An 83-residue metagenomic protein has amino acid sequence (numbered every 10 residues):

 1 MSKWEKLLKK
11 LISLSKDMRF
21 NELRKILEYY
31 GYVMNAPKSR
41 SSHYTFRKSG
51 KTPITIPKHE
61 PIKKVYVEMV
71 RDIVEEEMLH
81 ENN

Functional and structural regions predicted by a protein language model:
M1-S13: Solvent-exposed, charged helical/coil patches that constitute nucleic-acid or partner-interaction surfaces
M1-W4, E22, G50: A short alpha-helix capping/helix-coil boundary motif
W4-K6, M18, N82: Extracytoplasmic glycan-interaction modules
L7, R19, Y66-M69: Amphipathic alpha-helical interface surfaces
L8, R24, R71-V74: A generic alpha-helix structural signal
L11-G31: Polyanion-binding surface elements
R24-I62: Basic/aromatic recognition patch in beta-strand/loop cores that engages polyanionic ligands
H59-N83: C-terminal structural segments of small proteins and small subunits
